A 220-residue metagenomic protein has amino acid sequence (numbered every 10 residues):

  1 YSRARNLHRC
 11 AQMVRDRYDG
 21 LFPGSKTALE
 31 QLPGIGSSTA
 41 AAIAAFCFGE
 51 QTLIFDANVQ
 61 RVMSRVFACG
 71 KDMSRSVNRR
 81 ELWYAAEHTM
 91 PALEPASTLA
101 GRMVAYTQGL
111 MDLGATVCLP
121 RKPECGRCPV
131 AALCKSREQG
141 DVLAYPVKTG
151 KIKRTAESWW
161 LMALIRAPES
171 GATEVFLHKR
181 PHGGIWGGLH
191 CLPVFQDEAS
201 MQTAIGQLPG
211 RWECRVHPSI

Functional and structural regions predicted by a protein language model:
Y1-G126, V130-L143, A156: Catalytic cores of DNA base-excision repair glycosylases
D112-I220: Intrinsically disordered, low-complexity, charged terminal extensions of DNA damage-control enzymes
